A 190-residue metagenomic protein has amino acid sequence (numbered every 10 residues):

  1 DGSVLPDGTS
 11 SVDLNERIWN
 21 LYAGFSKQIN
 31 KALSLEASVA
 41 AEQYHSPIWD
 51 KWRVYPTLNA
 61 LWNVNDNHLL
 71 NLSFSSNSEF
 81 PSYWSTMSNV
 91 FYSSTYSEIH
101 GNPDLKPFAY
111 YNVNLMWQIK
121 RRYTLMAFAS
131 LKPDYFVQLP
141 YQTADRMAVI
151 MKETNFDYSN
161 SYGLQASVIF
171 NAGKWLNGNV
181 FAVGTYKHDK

Functional and structural regions predicted by a protein language model:
D1-S3, S46-W49, E79-S85, K132-P140 (+2 more regions): Outer-membrane beta-barrel proteins
G2-D7, S34-Q43, M87-P103, L139-V149 (+1 more regions): Flexible, solvent-exposed coil segments and beta strand-coil junctions, predominantly the extracellular/periplasmic
D7-R17, S46-R53, S93, P103-P107 (+2 more regions): Replace "Gram-negative outer membrane beta-barrel proteins" with "bacterial and organellar outer membrane beta-barrel
D13-L61, N177-V180, G184-Y186: Surface-exposed extracellular loop regions of Gram-negative outer-membrane beta-barrel proteins
R17-A23, V39-A41, V54-A60, L70 (+3 more regions): Hydrophobic, lipid-facing positions within transmembrane beta-strands of outer-membrane proteins
K31-A37, N67-L70, R121-L125, P133 (+1 more regions): Repeated loop/turn-to-beta-strand initiation elements of outer-membrane beta-barrel proteins
V39-P47, F74-F80, R121, A129-P133 (+2 more regions): Transmembrane beta-strands of outer-membrane beta-barrel pores
S78-A127, L131-P133, V149-N171: Outer-membrane beta-barrel signature, preferentially recognizing the C-terminal barrel domain of Gram-negative
